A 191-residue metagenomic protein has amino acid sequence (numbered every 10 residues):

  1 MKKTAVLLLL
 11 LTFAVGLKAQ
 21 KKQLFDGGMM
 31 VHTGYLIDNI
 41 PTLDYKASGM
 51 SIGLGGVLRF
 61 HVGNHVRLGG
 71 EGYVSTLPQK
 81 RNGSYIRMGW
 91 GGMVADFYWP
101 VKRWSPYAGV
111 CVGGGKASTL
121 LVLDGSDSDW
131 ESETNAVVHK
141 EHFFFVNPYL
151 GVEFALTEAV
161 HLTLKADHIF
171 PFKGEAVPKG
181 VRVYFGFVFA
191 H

Functional and structural regions predicted by a protein language model:
T4-F13: Sec-dependent N-terminal signal peptides
A19-L68, V188-H191: Short glycine/proline- and aromatic-enriched beta-strand/turn motifs that initiate or cap beta-hairpins
D26-G34, E71-Y73, G109-G113, K165-D167 (+1 more regions): Transmembrane beta-strands of outer-membrane beta-barrel proteins
H32-T42, Y73-R81, G115-T119, D167-G174: Sequence/structural signature of outer-membrane beta-barrel proteins
D44-M50, N82-M88, V137-H142, G174-G180: Replace "Gram-negative outer membrane beta-barrel proteins" with "bacterial and organellar outer membrane beta-barrel
G53-G55, G92-V94, N147-Y149, R182-Y184: Membrane-embedded beta-strand positions in outer-membrane beta-barrel channels/transporters
F60-W130, F144-V146, F154-V160, V188-H191: Gram-negative (and chloroplast) outer-membrane scaffold detector with strong preference for beta-barrel transmembrane
P178-H191: Outer-membrane beta-barrel "beta-signal"
